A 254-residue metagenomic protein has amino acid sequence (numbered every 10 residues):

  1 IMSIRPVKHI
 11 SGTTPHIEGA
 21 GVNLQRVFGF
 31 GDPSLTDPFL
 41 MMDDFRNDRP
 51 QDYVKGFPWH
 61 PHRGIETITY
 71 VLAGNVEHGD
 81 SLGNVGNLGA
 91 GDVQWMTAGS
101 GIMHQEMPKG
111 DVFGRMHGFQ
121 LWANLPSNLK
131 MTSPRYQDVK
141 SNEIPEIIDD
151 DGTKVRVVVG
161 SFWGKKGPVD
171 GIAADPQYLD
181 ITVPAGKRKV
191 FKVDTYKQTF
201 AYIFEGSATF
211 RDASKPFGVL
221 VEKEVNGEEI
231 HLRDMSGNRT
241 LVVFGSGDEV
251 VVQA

Functional and structural regions predicted by a protein language model:
I1-A254: Jelly-roll (double-stranded beta-helix
